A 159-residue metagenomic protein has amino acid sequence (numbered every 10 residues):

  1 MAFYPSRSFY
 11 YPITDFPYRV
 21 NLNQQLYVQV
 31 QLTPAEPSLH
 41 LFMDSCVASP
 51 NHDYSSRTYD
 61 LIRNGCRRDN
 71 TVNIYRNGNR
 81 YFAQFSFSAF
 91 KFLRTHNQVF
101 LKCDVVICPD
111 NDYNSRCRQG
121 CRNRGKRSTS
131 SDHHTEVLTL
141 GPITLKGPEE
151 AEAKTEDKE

Functional and structural regions predicted by a protein language model:
M1-E159: Long, disordered, Ser/Thr/Pro-rich
